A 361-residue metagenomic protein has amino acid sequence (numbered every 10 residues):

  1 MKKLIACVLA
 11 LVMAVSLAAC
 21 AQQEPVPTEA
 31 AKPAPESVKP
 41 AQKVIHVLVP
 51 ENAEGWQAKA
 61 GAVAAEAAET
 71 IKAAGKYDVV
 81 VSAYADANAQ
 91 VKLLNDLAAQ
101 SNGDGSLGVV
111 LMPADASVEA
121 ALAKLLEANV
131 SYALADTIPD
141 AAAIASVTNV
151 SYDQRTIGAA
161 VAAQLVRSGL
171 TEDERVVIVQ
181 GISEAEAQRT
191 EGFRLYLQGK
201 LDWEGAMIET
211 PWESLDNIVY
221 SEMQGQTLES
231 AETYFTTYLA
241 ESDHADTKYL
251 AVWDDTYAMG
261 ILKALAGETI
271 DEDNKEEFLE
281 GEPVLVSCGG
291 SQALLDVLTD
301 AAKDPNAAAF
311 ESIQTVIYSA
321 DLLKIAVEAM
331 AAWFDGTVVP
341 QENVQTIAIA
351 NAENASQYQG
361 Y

Functional and structural regions predicted by a protein language model:
M1-V44, E69-A74, N102-G105, K124-A128 (+1 more regions): Short, low-complexity disordered leader/linker segments with a strong preference for bacterial N-terminal type II
P33, A41-K43, L197-W203, M207 (+1 more regions): Hinge/cleft segment of the Venus flytrap/periplasmic-binding protein
V38-A67, I71, D78-N95, P113-A116 (+4 more regions): Extracytoplasmic "Venus flytrap"
W56-I71, I157-V161, A185-E213, S230 (+2 more regions): Short, solvent-exposed amphipathic alpha-helices that sit in or adjacent to ligand/effector-binding or catalytic
A64, G105-V130, F193, S221-V297: Hydrophobic alpha-helical
I71-Y84, R175, Q198-L228: Short beta-strand elements in bilobed, periplasmic/extracellular small-molecule ligand-binding domains
A120-T156, Q292-T299, N306-F310: Flexible loop/hinge segments that line or gate small-molecule binding clefts
N149-V176, Q188-R189, L228-E232, G290-V297 (+1 more regions): Hydrophobic alpha-helical segments within soluble ligand-binding/sensing domains
